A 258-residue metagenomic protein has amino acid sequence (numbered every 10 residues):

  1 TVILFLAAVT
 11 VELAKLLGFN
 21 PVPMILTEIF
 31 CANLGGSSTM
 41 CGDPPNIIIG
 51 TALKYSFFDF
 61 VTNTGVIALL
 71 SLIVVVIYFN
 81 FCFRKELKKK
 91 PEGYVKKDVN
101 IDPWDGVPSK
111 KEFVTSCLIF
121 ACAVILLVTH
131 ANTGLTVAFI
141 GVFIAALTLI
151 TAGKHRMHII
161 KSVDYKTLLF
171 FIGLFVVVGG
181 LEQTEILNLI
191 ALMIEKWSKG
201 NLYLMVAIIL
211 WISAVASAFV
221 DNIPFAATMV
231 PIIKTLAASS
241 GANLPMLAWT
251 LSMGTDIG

Functional and structural regions predicted by a protein language model:
T1-I3, L34, S38-T39, T64-L70 (+4 more regions): Structural signature of hydrophobic alpha-helical transmembrane segments
I3-I29, P44, I48-T62, D164 (+1 more regions): Membrane-interfacial helix-loop connectors
L16-V22, L26, S37-T39, F58-P108 (+3 more regions): Juxtamembrane and boundary regions of transmembrane helices in multi-pass small-molecule transporters and channels
P23, F60, T64, A68 (+8 more regions): Residue-level signature of transmembrane alpha-helical entry/exit and packing/kink sites in multi-pass membrane
E28-T39, K97-W104, T167-L181, P231 (+1 more regions): Small-residue-rich segments of transmembrane alpha-helices in multi-pass membrane proteins, especially helix faces
L69-C82, C117, A121, I125 (+6 more regions): Generic alpha-helical transmembrane segments of integral inner-membrane proteins, especially permease/transport modules
K110-V114, C122-V142, H158: Flexible hinge motifs at transmembrane-helix junctions and intramembrane kinks/re-entrant loops in multi-pass membrane
G134-Y203: Hydrophobic transmembrane alpha-helices of multi-pass solute/ion transporters
